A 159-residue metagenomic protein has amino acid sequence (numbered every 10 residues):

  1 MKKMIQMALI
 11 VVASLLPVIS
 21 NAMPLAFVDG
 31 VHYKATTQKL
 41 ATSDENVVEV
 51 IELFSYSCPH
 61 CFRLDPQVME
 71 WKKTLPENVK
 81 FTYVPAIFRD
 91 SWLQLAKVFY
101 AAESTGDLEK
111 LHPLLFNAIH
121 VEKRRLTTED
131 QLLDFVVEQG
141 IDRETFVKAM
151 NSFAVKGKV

Functional and structural regions predicted by a protein language model:
K2-D90: Extracytoplasmic thiol/disulfide redox context detector
M4-I5, M23, S55, D134-V159: C-terminal cap of thioredoxin/glutaredoxin-like
T37, E103-S104, M150: Generic alpha-helical secondary structure signal
I51-E52, Y56, F62-F135: Structural alpha/beta surface segment adjacent to cysteine/selenocysteine redox centers across thiol/disulfide enzymes
